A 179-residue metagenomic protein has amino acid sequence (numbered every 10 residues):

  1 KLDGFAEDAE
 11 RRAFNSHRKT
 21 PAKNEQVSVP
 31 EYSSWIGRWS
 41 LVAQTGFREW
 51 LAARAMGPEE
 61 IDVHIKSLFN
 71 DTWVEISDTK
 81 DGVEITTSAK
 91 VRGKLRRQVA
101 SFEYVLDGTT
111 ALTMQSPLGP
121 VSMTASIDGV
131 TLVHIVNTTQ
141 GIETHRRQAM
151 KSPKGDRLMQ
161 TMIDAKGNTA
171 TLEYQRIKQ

Functional and structural regions predicted by a protein language model:
L2-F5, F14: Hydrophobic/aromatic hotspots within intrinsically disordered, low-complexity regions
E10-A13, H17-Q179: Hydrophobic small-molecule pocket/channel-lining residues, especially in calycin-type beta-barrels
